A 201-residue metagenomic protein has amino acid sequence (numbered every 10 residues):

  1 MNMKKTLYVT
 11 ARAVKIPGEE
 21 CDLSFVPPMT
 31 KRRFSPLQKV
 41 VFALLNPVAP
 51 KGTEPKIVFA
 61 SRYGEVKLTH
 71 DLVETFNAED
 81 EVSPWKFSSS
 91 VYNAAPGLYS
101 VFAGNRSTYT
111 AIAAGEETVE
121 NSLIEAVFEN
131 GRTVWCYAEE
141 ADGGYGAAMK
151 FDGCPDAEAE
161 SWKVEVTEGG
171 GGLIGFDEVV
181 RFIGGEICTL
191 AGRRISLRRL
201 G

Functional and structural regions predicted by a protein language model:
M1-N121, F128-G201: Conserved "HGTGT" condensation-loop signature of ketosynthase/thiolase-family condensing enzymes that catalyze
